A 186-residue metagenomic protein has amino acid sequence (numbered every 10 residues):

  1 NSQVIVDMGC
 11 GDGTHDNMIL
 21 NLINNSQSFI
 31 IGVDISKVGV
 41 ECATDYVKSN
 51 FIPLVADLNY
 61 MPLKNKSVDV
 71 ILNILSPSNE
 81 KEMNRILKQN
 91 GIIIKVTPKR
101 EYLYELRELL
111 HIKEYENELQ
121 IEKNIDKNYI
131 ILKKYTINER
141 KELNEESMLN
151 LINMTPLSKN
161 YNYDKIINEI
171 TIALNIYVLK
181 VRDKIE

Functional and structural regions predicted by a protein language model:
S2-V4: Short helix-loop-beta connector
V6-D7, G13-Y60: Class I SAM-dependent methyltransferase SAM/SAH-binding core
N59-V70: A short acidic, Gly/Pro-enriched loop at the edge of an enzyme's catalytic core that lines a small-molecule cofactor
V68-E82, T97-K99: A short SAM/SAH-binding and catalytic strip from SAM-dependent methyltransferases
E80-I92: A short glycine-rich, Lys/Arg-flanked "PGG" loop and its adjoining helix->strand segment in the class I
N90-E101: Conserved beta-strand signature within the Rossmann-like core of class I S-adenosyl-L-methionine
R107-K127: Conserved Class I S-adenosyl-L-methionine
I137-E186: Conserved Class I S-adenosyl-L-methionine
